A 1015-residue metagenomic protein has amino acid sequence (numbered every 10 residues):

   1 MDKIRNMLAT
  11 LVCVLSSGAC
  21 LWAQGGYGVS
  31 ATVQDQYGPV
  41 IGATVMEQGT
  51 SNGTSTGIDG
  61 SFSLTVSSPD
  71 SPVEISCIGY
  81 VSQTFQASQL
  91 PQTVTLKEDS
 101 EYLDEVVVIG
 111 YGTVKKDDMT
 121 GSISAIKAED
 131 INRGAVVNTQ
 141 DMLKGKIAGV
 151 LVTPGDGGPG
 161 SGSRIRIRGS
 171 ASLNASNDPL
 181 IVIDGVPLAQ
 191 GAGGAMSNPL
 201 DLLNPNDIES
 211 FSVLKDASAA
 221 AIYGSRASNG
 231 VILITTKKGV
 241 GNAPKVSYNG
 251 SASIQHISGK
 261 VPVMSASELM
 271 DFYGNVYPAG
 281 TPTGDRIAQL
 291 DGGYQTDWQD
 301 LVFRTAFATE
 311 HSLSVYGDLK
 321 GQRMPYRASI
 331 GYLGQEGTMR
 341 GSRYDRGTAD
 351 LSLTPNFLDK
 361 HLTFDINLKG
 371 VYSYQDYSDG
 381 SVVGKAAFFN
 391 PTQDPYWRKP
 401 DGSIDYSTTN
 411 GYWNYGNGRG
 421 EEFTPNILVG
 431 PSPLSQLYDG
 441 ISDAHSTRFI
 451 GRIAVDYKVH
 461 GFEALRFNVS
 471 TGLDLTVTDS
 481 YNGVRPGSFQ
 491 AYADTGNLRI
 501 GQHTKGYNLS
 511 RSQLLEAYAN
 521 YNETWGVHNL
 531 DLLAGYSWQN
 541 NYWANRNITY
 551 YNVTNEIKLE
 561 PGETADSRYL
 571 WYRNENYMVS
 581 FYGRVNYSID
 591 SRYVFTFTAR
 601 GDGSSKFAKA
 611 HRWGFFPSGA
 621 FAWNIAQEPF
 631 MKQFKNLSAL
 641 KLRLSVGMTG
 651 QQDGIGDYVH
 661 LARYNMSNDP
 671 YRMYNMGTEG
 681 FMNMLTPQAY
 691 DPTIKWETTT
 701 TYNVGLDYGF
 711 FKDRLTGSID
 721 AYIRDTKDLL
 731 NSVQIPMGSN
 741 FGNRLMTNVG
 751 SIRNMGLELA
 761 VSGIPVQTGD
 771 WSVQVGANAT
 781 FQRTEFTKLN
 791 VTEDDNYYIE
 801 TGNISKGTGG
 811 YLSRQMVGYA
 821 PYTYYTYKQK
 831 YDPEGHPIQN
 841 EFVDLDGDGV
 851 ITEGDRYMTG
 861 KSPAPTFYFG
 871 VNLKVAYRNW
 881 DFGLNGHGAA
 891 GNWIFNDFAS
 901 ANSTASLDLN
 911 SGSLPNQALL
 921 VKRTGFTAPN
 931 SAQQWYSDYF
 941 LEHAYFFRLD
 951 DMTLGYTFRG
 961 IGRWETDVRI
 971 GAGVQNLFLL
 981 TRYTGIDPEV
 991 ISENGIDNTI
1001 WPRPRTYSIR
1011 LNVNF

Functional and structural regions predicted by a protein language model:
M1-L15, A19-V371, D379, T424 (+3 more regions): Short, small/polar-rich motifs associated with maturation and membrane association, primarily at protein termini
Y37, A43, V66, G191 (+4 more regions): Short linear motifs in exposed loops
I131, D178, T281, A306-T309 (+9 more regions): Extracellular/periplasmic, surface-exposed regions of secreted and cell-surface proteins
A135, T139, N204-D207, Y702 (+3 more regions): Helical mechanochemical/support elements of P-loop NTPase systems and associated helical scaffolds
S247-D291, A387, Y658, T747 (+2 more regions): Conserved small-residue
Q255, I287-A288, Q299, L434 (+4 more regions): Extracytoplasmic gating/loop element in the C-terminal half of outer-membrane beta-barrel translocons and assembly
P262-M264, V484-P486, T549-Y551, T792 (+2 more regions): Short Gly/aromatic-enriched secondary-structure transition segments
S862-F895: Glycine-rich, aromatic-lined ligand/substrate-binding cores of catalytic and carbohydrate-binding domains
